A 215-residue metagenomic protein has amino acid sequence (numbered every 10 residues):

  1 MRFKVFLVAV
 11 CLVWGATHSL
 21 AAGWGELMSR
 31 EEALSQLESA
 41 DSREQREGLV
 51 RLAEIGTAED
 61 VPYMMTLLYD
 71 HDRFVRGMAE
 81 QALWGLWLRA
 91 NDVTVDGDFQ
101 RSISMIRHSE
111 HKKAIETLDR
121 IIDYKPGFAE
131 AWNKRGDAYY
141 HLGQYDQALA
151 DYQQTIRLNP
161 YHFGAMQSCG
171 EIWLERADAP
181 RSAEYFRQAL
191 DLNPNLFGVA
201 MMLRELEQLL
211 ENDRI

Functional and structural regions predicted by a protein language model:
G23-Q36, T57-L68, D92-F99: Amphipathic alpha-helical scaffolding segments comprising HEAT/armadillo-like alpha-solenoid repeats
S42, V95, A129-E130, F163-G164 (+1 more regions): Helix-start (N-cap) detector for alpha-helical repeat units in TPR-like alpha-solenoids, especially tetratricopeptide
